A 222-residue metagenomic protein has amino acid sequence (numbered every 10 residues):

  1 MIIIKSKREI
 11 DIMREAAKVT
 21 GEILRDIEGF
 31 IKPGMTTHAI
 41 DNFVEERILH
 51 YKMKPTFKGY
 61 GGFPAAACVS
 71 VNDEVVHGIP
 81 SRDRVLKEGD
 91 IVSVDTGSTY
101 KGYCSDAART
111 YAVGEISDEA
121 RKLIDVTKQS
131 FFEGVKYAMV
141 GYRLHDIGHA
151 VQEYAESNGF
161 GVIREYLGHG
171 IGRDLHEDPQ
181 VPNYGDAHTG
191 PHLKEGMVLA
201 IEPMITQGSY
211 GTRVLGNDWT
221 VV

Functional and structural regions predicted by a protein language model:
M1-V222: Active-site neighborhoods and metal-handling regions in enzymes and metal-associated proteins
